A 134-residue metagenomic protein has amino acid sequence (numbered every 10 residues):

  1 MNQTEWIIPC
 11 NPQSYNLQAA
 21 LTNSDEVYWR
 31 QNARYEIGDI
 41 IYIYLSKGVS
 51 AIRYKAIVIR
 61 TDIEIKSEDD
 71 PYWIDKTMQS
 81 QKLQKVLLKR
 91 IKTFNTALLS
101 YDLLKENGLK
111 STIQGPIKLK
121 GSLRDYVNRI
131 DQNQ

Functional and structural regions predicted by a protein language model:
M1-I8, S14-A20, S24-R30, K66-Q134: Contiguous surface segments at macromolecular interaction interfaces
P12, K47, R60-D62, K92: Short, flexible loop/turn elements at secondary-structure junctions
N32-L45: Short coil-to-beta transition motif at edge beta-strands of beta-rich domains
I37-D39, Y54, Q84: Short beta-strand or tight-loop elements that sit immediately N-terminal to catalytic metal-binding acidic residues
L45-A51: Short, charged beta-turn/beta-strand-edge "cap" motif at the junction between a beta-strand and an adjacent loop
I52-T61: Short beta-strand-centered aromatic/proline hotspots
